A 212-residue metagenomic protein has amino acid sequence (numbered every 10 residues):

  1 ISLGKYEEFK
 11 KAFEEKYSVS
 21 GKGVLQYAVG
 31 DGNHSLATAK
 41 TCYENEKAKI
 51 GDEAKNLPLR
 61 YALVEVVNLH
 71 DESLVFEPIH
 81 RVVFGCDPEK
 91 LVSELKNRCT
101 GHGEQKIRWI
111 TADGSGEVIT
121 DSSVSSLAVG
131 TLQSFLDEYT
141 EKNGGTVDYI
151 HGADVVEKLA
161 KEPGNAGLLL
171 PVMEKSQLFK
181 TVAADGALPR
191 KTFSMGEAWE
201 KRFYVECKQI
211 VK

Functional and structural regions predicted by a protein language model:
I1-K212: Surface-exposed, charge/polar-rich loops and edge strands
